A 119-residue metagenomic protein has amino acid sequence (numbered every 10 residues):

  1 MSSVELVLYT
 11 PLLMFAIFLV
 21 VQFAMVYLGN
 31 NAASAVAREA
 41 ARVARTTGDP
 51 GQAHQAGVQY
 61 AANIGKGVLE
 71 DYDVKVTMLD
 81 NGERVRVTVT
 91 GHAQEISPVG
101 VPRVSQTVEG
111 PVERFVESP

Functional and structural regions predicted by a protein language model:
M1-A56: Alpha-helical assembly-interface signal, strongest on the long, hydrophobic N-terminal helix that forms
T46, P50-P119: Short, conserved structural patches
